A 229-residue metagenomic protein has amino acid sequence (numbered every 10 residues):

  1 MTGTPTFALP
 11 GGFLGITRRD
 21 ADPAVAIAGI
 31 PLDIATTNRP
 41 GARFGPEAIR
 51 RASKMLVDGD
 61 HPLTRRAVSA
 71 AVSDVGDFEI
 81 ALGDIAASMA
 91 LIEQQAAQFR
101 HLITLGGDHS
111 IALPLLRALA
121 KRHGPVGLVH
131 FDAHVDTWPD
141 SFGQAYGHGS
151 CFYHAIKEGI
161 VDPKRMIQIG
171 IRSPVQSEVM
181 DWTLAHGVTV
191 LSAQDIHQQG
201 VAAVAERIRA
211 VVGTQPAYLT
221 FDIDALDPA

Functional and structural regions predicted by a protein language model:
T2-A229: Conserved alpha-helical scaffold segments that buttress catalytic/binding sites
